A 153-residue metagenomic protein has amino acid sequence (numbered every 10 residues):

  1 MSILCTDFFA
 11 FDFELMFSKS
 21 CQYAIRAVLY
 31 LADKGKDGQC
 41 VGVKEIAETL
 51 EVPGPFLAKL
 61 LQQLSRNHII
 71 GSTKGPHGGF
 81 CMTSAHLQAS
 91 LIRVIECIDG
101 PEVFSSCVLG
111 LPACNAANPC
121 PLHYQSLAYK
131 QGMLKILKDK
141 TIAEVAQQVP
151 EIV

Functional and structural regions predicted by a protein language model:
I3-D12, S105-V153: C-terminal regulatory/oligomerization modules of transcriptional regulators
K19-V52, G71: N-terminal helix-turn-helix DNA-binding core of bacterial DNA-binding proteins
V28, L61-Q62: Short, hydrophobic-biased segments on the C-terminal half of alpha helices that form "recognition helices"
E48, S65-R66: Alpha-helical residues within the helix-turn-helix
P55: Key DNA-contact positions within bacterial/archaeal DNA-binding proteins
N67-M82: Beta-hairpin "wing" of winged helix-turn-helix
G79-D99, V103: Charged, amphipathic alpha-helical coiled-coil/dimerization segments
